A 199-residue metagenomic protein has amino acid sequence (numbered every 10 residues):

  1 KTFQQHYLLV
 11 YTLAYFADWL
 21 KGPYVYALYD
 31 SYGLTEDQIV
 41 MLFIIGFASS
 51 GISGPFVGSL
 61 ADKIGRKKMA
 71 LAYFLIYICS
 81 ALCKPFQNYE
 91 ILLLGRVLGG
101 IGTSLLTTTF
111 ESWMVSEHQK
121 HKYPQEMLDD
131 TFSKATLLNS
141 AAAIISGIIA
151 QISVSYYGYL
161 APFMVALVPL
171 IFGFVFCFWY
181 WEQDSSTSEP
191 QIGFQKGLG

Functional and structural regions predicted by a protein language model:
K1-V10, G199: Juxtamembrane cytosolic amphipathic helices that cap and anchor the N-termini of specific transmembrane helices
H6, V10-A27, I39-A61, G65-K68 (+4 more regions): Substrate-agnostic recognition of the 12-TM MFS/MFS-like secondary transporter fold
D30: Short polybasic/polar patches that bind polyanions
L75-L92: C-terminal ends and interior cores of transmembrane alpha-helices in multi-pass membrane transporters/permeases
Y157-Y159: Glycine-rich, hydrophobic membrane-spanning regions of integral membrane proteins that mediate transport
G193-G199: A hydrophobic membrane-anchoring feature enriched in long, contiguous, low-charge segments that mark signal-anchor
